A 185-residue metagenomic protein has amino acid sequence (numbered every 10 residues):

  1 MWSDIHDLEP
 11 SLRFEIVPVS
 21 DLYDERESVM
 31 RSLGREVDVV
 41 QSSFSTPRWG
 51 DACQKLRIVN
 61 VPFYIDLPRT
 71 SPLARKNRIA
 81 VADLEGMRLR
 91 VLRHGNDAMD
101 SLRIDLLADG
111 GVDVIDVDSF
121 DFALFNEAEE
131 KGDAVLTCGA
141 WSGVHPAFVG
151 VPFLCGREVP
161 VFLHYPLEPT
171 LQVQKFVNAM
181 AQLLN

Functional and structural regions predicted by a protein language model:
M1-P47: Central regulatory/effector-binding core of bacterial HTH transcription factors
S3-D4, W49, M87-G110, V173: Secondary-structure junction motif
P10-Y23, V91-L92, G110-F122: Short beta-strand-to-loop elements that line the ligand-binding cleft of bilobed periplasmic-binding protein-like
M30-S42, F63, A128-T137: Alpha-to-beta junction loops
P47-V61, K76-N77, S142-V161: Ligand-binding "clamshell"
A52-F63, L67-L89, Q174: Flexible hinge/capping segments at coil-to-helix
H94-V149: Hydrophobic hinge/microswitch elements
V151-N185: A late-sequence structural motif
